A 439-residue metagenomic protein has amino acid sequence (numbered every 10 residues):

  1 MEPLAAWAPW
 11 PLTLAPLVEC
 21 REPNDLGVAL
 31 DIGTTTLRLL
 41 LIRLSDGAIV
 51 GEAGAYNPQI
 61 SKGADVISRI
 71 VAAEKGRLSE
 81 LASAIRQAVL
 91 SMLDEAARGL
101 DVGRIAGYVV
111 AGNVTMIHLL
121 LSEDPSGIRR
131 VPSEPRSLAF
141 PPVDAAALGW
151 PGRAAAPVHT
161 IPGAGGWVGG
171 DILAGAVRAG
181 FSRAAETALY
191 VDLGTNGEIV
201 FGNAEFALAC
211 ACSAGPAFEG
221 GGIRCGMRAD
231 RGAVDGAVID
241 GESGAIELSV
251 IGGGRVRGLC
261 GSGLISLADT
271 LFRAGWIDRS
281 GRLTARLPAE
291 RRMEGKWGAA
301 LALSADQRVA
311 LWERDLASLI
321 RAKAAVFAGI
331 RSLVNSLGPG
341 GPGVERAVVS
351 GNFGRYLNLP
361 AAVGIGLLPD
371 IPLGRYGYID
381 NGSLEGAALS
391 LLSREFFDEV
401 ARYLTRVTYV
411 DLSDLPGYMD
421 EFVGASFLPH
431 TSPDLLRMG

Functional and structural regions predicted by a protein language model:
M1-L119, S126-R129: N-terminal glycine/serine-rich phosphate-binding loop of ATP-dependent small-molecule kinases, especially carbohydrate
E2-A6, P157-L173, L389-G439: Acidic, glycine/GT-rich loop-and beta-edge segments that sit at the periphery of enzyme/chaperone cores
P3-D25, A155-A188: Conserved phosphate-binding catalytic cores of ATP/NTP-utilizing and phosphoryl-transfer enzymes
L39, G47-D65, S126-F140, A174 (+2 more regions): Glycine-rich phosphate-binding loop of actin/hexokinase-like ATP-binding domains
A82-I117, F201-M293: Phosphate-binding glycine-rich/basic clefts of nucleotide- and phosphate-handling proteins, predominantly
A88-A96, I172-G175, A179, I320-P342: Phosphate/ATP-binding catalytic cores across multiple sugar-kinase/actin-like superfamilies, primarily ASKHA
N203-E205, G222, P339-L404: Catalytic phosphate/nucleotide-handling subdomain of diverse soluble enzymes
F272-L337: A contiguous, well-structured pocket-lining segment that forms one wall/lid of small-molecule binding clefts in soluble
